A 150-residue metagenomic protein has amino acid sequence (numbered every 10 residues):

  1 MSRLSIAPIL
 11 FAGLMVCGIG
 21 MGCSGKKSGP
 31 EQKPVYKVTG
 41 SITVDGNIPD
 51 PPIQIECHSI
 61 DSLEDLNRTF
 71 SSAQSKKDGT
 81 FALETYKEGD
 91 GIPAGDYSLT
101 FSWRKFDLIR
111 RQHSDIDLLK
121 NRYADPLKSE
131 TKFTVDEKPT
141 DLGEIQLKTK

Functional and structural regions predicted by a protein language model:
M1-F11: Bacterial N-terminal signal peptides that target proteins for export
M15: Flavin (primarily FAD) cofactor-binding/catalytic cores of flavoenzymes
I19-G22: C-terminal motif of bacterial Sec signal peptides marking the signal peptidase cleavage site
S24-K150: Beta-strand-dominated extracellular/periplasmic modules and repeats in secreted or surface-exposed proteins
